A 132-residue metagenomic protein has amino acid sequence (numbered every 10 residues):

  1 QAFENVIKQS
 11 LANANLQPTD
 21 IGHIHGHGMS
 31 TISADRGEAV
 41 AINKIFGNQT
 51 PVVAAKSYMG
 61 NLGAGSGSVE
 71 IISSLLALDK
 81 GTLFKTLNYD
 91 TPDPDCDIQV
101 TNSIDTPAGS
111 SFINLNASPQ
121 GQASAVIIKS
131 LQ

Functional and structural regions predicted by a protein language model:
Q1-Q132: Conserved "HGTGT" condensation-loop signature of ketosynthase/thiolase-family condensing enzymes that catalyze
